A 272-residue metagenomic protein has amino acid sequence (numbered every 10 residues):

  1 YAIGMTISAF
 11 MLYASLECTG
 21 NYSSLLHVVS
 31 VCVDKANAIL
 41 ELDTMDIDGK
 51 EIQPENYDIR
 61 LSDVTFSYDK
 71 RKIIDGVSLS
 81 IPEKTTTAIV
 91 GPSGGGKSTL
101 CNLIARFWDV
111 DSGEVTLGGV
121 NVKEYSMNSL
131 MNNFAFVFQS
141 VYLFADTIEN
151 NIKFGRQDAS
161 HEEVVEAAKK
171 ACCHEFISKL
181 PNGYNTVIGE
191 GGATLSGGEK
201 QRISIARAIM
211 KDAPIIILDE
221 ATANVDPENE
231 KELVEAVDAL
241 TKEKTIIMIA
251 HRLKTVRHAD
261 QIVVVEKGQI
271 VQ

Functional and structural regions predicted by a protein language model:
Y1-I7: Membrane-water interface of transmembrane alpha-helices in multipass transporters/channels
T6, Y13, M131: Conserved catalytic core of two-component sensor histidine kinases
M11-I39: Cytosolic ends of transmembrane helices, especially the final helix of ABC transmembrane type-1 domains
A14, L42-M45, N182: Flexible, glycine-biased helix-capping/connector loops in cytosolic signal-transduction modules
A38-E41, M45, K153: Conserved E/DxxT/N motif and adjacent residues on the DHp alpha2 helix of HisKA-family sensor histidine kinases
L42-D46, L117-V120: Short gly/ser/thr-rich secondary-structure transition/capping motifs
T44-P54: Pre-NBD coupling/linker segments of ABC/ABC-like ATPases
P54-Q272: ABC-type nucleotide-binding domain
